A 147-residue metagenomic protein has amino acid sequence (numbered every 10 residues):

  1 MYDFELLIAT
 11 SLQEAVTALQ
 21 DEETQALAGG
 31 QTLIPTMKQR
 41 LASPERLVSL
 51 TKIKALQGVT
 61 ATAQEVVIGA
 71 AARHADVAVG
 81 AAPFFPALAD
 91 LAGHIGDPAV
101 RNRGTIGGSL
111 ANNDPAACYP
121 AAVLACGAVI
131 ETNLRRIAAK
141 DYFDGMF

Functional and structural regions predicted by a protein language model:
M1-F147: C-terminal structural segment of proteins
